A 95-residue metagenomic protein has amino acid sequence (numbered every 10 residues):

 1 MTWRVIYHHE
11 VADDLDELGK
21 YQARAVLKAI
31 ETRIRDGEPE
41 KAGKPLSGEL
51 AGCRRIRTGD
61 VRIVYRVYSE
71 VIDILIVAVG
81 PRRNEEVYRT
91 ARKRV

Functional and structural regions predicted by a protein language model:
T2-R4, D13, E17, R24 (+2 more regions): Enriched for short, Lys/Arg-rich terminal
Y7-H8: PIN/NYN-family metal-dependent endoribonuclease catalytic core
D13, K28, R35: Replace "anionic and nucleotidyl ligands
E17-K20, A51: Residues in soluble alpha-helical coiled-coils and helical-bundle/repeat scaffolds
K20-A23, P39: Alpha-helix boundary/capping and short turn/kink residues
E31-R57: A short, surface-exposed loop/turn module that caps and links secondary-structure elements
